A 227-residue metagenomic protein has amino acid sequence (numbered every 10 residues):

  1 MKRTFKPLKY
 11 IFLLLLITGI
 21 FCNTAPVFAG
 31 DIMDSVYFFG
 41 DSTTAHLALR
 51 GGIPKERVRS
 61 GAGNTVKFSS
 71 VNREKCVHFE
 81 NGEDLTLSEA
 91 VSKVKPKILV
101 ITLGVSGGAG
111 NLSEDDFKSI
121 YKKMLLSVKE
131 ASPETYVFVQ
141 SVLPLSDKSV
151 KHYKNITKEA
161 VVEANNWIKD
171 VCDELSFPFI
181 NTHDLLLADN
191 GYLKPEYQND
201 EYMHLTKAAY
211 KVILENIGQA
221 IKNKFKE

Functional and structural regions predicted by a protein language model:
K2-F12: Bacterial N-terminal signal peptides that target proteins for export
I11-N23: Bacterial N-terminal signal peptides
F21-I32: Sec-dependent signal peptide cleavage junction
G30-S119: Conserved SGNH/GDSL esterase-like catalytic core that processes O-acyl groups on lipids and polysaccharides
T102, Q140-S141: Alpha/beta-hydrolase-fold catalytic nucleophile elbow
Y121-L125, N165: Generic structural signal for well-ordered alpha-helices, preferentially at hydrophobic/aromatic core positions
S132-Y136: A short helix->loop->beta-strand "cap" motif at the edges of active sites that frequently abuts
P144-E227: Catalytic His-Asp segment of secreted/periplasmic serine-dependent ester chemistry enzymes
